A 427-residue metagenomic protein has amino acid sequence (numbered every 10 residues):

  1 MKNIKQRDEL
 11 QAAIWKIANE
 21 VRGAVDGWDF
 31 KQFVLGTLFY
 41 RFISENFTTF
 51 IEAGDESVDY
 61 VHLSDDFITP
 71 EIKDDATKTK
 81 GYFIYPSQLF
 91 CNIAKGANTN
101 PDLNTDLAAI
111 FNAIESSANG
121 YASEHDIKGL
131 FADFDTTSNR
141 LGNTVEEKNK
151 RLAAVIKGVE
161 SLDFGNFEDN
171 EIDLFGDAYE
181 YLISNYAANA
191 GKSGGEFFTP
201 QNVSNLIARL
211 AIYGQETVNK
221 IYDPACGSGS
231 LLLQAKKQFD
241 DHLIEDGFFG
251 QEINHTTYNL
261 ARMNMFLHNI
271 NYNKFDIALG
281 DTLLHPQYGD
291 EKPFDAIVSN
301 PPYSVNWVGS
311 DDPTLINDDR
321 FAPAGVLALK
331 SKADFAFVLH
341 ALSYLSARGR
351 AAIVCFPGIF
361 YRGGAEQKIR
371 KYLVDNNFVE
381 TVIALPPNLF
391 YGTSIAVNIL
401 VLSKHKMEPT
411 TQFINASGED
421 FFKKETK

Functional and structural regions predicted by a protein language model:
M1-L206, L210-A211, Q215, N273-L284 (+2 more regions): Non-catalytic, mostly N-terminal accessory regions of nucleic-acid modification and defense proteins
A13, E20, D29-F42, L327-L402: Conserved Class I SAM-dependent methyltransferase catalytic core
D29, P293, I297, A396 (+1 more regions): A generic structural signal for well-ordered coil/turn residues at beta-strand boundaries that shape enzyme active-site
S193-S299, S304-N306, D311-L315, R320-G325 (+4 more regions): Conserved S-adenosyl-L-methionine
F321-K330, T426: Acidic/glycine-enriched edge-of-secondary-structure segments
F390-K427: Flexible, glycine-/basic-rich loop-and-beta segments that form/coincide with the SAM-dependent methyltransferase
